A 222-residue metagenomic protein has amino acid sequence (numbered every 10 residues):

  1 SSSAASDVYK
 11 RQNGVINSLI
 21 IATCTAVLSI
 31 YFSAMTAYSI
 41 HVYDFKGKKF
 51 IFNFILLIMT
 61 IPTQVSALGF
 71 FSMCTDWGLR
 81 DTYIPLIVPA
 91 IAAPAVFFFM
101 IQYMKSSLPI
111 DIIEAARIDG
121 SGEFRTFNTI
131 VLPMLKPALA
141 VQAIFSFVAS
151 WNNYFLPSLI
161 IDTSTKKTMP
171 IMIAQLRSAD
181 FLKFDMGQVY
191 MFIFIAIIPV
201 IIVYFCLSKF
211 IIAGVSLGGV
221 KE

Functional and structural regions predicted by a protein language model:
S3-E222: A structural signal for multi-pass alpha-helical bundles of membrane permease subunits that mediate small-molecule
